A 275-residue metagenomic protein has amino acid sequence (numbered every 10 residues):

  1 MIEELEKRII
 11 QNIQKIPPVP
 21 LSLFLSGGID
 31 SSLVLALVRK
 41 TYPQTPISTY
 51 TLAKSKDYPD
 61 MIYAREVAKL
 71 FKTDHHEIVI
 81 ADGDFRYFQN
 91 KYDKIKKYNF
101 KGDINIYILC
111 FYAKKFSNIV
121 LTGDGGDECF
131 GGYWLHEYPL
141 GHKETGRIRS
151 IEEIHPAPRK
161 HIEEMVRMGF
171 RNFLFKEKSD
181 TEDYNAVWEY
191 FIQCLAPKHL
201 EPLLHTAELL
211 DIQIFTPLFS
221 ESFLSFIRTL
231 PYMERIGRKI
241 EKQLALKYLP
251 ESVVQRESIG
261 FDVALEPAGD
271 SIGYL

Functional and structural regions predicted by a protein language model:
M1-W188, C194-S252, V263-G269: ATP-dependent adenylate-handling active sites, centered on carboxylate activation for C-N bond formation
R256-D262: Substrate-binding beta-hairpin/strand module that engages nucleic acids
G269-L275: Active-site- or binding-pocket-proximal scaffold segments within functional domains
